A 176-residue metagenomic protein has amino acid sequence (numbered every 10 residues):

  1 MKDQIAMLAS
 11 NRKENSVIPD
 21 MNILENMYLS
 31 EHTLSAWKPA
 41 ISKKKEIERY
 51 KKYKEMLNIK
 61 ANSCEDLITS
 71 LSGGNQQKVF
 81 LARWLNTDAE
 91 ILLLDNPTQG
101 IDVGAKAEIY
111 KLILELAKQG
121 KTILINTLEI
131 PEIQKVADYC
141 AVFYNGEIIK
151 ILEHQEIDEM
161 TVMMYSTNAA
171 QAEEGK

Functional and structural regions predicted by a protein language model:
M1-K176: Glycine-rich phosphate-binding loops of nucleotide-dependent enzymes
